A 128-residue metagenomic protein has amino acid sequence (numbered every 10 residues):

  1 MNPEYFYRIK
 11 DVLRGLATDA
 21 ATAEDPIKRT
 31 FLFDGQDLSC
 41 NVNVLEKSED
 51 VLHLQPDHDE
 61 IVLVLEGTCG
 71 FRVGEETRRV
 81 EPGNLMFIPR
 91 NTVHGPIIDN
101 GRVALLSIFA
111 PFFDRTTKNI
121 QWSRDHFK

Functional and structural regions predicted by a protein language model:
M1-D37, Q121-K128: A short, N-terminal "cap"/entry segment at the start of jelly-roll beta-barrel domains of the cupin/DSBH fold
P26, N41-P56: Conserved short histidine dyad/triad with adjacent acidic residue
Q36, R72-E76, D99: Short strand-coil-strand connectors
V44-E46, P56-F71, I108: Short, conserved beta-strand element in jelly-roll/cupin
I61, T68-G70, T77, V93 (+1 more regions): Structural motif
E75-R90: Short acidic-glycine-tyrosine-enriched beta hairpin
R90-R115: Ligand-binding loop in jelly-roll beta-barrel domains
I108-K128: A hydrophobic/aromatic-rich effector-binding and dimerization subdomain of bacterial HTH-type transcriptional regulators
